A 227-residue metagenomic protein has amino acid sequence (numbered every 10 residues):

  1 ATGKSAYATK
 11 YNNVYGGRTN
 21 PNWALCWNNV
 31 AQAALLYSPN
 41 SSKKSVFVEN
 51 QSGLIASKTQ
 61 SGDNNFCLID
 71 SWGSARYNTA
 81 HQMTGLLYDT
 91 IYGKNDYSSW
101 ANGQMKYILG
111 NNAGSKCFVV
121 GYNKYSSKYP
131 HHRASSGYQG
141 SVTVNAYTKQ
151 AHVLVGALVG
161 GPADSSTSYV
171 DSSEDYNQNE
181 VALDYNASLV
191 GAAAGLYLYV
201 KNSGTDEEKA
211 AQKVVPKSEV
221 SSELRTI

Functional and structural regions predicted by a protein language model:
A1-A6, K10-G17, P21, L25-Q60 (+1 more regions): Aromatic (Trp/Tyr) and acidic
N65-F66: Short glycine-/Asp-/Thr-/Trp-enriched loop segments that recur within the blades of beta-propeller repeat domains
P216-L224: Proline-enriched interdomain boundary motifs that mark the N-terminal boundary and often initiate the first structured
